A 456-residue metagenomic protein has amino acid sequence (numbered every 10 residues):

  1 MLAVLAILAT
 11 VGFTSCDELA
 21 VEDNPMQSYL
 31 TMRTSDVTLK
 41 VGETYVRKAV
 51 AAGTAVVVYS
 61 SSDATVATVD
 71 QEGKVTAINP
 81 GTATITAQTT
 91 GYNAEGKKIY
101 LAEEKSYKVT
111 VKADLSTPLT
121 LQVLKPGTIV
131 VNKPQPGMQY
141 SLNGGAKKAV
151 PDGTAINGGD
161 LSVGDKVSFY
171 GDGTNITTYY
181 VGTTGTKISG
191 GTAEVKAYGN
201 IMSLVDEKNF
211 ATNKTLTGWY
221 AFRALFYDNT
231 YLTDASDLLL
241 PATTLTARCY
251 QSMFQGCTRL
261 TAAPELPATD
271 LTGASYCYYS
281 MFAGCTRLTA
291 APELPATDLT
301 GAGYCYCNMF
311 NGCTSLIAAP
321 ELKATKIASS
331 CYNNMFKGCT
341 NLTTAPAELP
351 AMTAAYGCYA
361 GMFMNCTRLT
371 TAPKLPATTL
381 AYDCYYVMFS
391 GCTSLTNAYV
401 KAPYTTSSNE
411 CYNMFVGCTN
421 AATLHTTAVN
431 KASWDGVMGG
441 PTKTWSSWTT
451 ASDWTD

Functional and structural regions predicted by a protein language model:
M1-L2: Bacterial N-terminal signal peptides that target proteins for export
V11-S15: C-terminal motif of bacterial Sec signal peptides marking the signal peptidase cleavage site
C16, V58-Y59, W445, W454: Signature tryptophan residues that serve as conserved aromatic anchors
D17-L115: Extracytoplasmic soluble-region selector
D114-D456: Negatively charged
